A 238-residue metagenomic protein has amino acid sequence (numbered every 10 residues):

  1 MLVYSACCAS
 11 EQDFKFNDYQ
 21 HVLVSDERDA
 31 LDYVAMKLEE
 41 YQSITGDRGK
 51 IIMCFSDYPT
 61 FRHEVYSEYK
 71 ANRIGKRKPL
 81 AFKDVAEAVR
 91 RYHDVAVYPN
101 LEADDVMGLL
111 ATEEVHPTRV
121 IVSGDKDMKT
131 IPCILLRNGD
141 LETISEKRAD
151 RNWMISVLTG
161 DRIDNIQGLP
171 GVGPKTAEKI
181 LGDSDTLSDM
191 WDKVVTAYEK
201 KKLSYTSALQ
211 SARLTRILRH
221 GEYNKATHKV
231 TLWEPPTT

Functional and structural regions predicted by a protein language model:
M1-I52, S56, H63: Non-catalytic, usually N-terminal nucleic-acid engagement modules in DNA/RNA processing proteins
Y4-C8, R62-Y69, T130-I134: A short acidic (Asp/Glu
N17-H21, S25, D29, D47-R48 (+1 more regions): Extended two-metal-dependent nuclease catalytic cores across DNA- and RNA-processing enzymes
E40, T60, V65-N72, R77-F82: Conserved phosphate/metal-binding and DNA-contacting active-site motifs used in DNA phosphodiester-bond processing
Y58-P59, D127: Catalytic metal-binding/acid-base residues of hydrolase active sites
